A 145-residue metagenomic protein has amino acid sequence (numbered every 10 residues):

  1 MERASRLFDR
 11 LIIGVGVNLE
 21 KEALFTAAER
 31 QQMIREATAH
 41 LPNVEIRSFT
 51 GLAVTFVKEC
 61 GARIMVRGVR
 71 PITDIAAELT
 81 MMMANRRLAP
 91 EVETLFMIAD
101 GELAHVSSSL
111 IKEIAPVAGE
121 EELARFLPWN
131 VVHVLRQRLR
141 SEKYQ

Functional and structural regions predicted by a protein language model:
M1-Q145: Nucleotidyltransferase catalytic core that binds NTPs
